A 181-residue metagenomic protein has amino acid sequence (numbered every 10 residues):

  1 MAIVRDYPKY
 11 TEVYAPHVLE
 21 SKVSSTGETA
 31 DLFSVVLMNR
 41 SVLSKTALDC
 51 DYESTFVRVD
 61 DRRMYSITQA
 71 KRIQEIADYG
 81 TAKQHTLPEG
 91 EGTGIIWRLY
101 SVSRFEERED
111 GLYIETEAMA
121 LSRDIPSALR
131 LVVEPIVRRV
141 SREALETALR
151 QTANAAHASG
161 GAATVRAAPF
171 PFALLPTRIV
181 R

Functional and structural regions predicted by a protein language model:
M1-R181: Eukaryotic helix-grip
